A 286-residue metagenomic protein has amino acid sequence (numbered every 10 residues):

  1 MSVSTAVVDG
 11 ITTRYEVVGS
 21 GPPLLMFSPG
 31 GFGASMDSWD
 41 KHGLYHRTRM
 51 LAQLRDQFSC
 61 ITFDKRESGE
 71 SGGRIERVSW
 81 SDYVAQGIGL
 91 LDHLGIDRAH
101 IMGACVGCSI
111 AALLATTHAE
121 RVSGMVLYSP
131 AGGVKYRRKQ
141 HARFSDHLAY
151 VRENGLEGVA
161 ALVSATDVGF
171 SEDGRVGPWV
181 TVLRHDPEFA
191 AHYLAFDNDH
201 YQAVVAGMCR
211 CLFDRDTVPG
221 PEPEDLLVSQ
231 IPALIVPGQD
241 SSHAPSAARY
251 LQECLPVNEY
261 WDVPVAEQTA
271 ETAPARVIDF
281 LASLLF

Functional and structural regions predicted by a protein language model:
V7-G72: Conserved HGGG/HGGXW glycine-rich cap/lid loop of the alpha/beta-hydrolase fold
S81-A99: Conserved acidic catalytic loop of the alpha/beta-hydrolase fold
G103-G107, A111: Gly/Ala-rich beta-loop-alpha elbow adjacent to hydrolase catalytic centers
T116-T117, V122-N154: Flexible "cap/lid" loop of the alpha/beta hydrolase fold
V180-P221: Hydrophobic, aromatic-rich cap/lid helix
V228-S229, I235-P237: Short beta-strand/loop motif that positions the catalytic acidic residue of the alpha/beta-hydrolase fold
S241-A247: Conserved alpha/beta-hydrolase "acid-adjacent" motif
P256-F286: Catalytic active-site module of serine/aspartate enzymes centered on a nucleophile-bearing elbow/loop
